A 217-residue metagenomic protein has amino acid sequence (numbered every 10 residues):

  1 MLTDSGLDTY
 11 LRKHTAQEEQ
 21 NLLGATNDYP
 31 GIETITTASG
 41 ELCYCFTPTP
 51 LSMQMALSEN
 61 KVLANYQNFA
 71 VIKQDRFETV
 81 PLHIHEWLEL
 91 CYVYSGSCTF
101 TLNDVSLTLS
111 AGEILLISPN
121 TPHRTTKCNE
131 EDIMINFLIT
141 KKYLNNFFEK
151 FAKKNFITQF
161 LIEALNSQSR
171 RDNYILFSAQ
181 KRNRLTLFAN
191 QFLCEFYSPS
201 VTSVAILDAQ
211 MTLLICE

Functional and structural regions predicted by a protein language model:
L2-K13, N21-G24, D28, I32-T34 (+3 more regions): A hydrophobic/aromatic-rich effector-binding and dimerization subdomain of bacterial HTH-type transcriptional regulators
E41, F46-L51: Extended, compositionally biased alpha-helical segments that mediate assembly or anchoring
K61-I162, F196-V204: N-terminal regulatory/effector-sensing and dimerization cores that precede helix-turn-helix DNA-binding domains
E89, R184-Q191, Q210, L214: Amphipathic, well-ordered alpha-helical segments in soluble domains
A179-N183, F196-T212: All-alpha amphipathic helical-bundle segments outside canonical DNA-binding/catalytic cores that form hydrophobic
